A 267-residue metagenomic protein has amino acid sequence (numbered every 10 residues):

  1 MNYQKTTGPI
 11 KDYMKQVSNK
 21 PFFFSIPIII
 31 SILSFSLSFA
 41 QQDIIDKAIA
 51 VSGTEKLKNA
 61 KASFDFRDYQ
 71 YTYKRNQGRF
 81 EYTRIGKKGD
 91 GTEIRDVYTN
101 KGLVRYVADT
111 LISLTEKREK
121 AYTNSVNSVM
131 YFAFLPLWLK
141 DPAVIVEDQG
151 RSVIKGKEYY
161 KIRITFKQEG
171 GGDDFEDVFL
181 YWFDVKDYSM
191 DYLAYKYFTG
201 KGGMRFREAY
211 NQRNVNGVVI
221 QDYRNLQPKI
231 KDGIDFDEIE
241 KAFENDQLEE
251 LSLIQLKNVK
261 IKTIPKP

Functional and structural regions predicted by a protein language model:
M1-D43: Bacterial Sec-dependent N-terminal signal peptides
L33-Q70: N-terminal leader/targeting segments and the immediate start of mature chains
Q41-A50, Q77, S125-A133, W182-Y197: Short, basic/low-complexity N-terminal boundary segments at the transition from targeting/disordered tails
D43-I44, R105-F175, Y197-G200, Q255 (+2 more regions): Flexible, processing/modification-adjacent segments and terminal tails in exported/periplasmic/extracellular proteins
A48, Y73-R75, Y210-N214: Extended lipid/amphipathic-ligand handling interfaces
D65-N100: N-terminal, post-signal-peptide region of Sec/Tat-exported proteins
F66, F80-G86, L103-V107, S189-Y195 (+1 more regions): Short hydrophobic/aromatic-rich beta-strand segments that constitute the beta-sheet cores of beta-sandwich/beta-barrel
Y159-I261: Gly/Pro-enriched, hydrophobic low-complexity segments that function as extracytoplasmic propeptides/linkers
